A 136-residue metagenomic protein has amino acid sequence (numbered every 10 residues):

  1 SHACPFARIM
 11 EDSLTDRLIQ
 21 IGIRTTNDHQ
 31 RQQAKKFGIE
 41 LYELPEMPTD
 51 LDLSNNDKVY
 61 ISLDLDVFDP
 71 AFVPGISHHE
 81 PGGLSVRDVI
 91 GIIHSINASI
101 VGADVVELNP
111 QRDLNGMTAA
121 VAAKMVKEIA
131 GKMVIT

Functional and structural regions predicted by a protein language model:
S1-T136: Conserved alpha-helical scaffold segments that buttress catalytic/binding sites
